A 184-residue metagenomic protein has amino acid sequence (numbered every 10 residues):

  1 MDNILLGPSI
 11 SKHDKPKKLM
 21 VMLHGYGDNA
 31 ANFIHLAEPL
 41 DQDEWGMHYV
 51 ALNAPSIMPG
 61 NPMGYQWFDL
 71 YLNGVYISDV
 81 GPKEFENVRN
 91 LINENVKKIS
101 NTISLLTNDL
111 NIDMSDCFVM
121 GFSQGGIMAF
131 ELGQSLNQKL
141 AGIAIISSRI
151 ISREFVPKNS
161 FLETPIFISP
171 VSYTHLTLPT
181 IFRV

Functional and structural regions predicted by a protein language model:
L5-I112, D116: Serine-hydrolase catalytic machinery in alpha/beta-hydrolase-like enzymes
H35, E131-S135: Active-site signature of alpha/beta-hydrolase-fold catalytic machinery across serine- and Asp/Cys-nucleophile hydrolases
V119-G121, I146: Short beta-strand immediately N-terminal to the catalytic nucleophile in serine-hydrolase-like folds
G121-G125, A129: Gly/Ala-rich beta-loop-alpha elbow adjacent to hydrolase catalytic centers
K139-S148: A conserved short beta-strand
F161-I166: Short, proline-enriched alpha-helix->beta-strand connector loops that line the catalytic pocket of alpha/beta-hydrolase
I168-P170: Short beta-strand/loop motif that positions the catalytic acidic residue of the alpha/beta-hydrolase fold
H175-V184: Single conserved hydrophobic/aromatic residue that forms the stacking wall/gate of nucleotide- or nucleobase-binding
